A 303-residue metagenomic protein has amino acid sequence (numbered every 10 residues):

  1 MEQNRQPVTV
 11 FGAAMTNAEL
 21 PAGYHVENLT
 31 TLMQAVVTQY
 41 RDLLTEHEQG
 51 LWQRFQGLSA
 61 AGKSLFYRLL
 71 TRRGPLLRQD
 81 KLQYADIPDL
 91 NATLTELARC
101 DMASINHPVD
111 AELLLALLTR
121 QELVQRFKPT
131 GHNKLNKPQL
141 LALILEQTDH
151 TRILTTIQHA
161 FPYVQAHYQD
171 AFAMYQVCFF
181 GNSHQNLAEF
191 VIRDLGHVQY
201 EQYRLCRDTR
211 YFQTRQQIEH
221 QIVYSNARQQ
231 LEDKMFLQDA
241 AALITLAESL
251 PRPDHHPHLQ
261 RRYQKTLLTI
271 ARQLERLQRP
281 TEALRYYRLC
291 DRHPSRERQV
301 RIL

Functional and structural regions predicted by a protein language model:
Q3-Q6: Low-complexity, intrinsically disordered or signal/transmembrane-proximal segments
V8-L51, Q56-K63, R68-R288: N-terminal alpha-helical interaction modules that lie
K81-Q83, Q299-I302: Short helix/strand-bridging catalytic loops that position acidic/His residues to coordinate divalent metals and engage
R288-L289, L303: Short, surface-exposed basic-aromatic patches at helix termini and helix-loop junctions that form
